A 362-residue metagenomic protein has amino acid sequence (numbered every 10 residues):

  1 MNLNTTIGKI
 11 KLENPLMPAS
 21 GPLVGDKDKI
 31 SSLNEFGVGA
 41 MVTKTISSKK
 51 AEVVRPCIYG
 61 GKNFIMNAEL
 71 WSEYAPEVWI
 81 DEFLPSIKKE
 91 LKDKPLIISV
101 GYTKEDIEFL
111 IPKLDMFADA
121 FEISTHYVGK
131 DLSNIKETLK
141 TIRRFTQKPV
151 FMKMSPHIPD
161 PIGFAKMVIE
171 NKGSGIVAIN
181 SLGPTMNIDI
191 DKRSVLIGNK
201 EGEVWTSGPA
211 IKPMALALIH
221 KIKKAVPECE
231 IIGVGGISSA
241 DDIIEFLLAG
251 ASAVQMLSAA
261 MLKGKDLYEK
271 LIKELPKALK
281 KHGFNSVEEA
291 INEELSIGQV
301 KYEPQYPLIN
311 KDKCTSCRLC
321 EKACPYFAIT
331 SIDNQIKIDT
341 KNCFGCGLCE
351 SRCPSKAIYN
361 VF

Functional and structural regions predicted by a protein language model:
N2-T6, K27-E90: Glycine-rich, positively charged N-terminal anion/phosphate-binding segment
G21-L23, S99-K104, M154-D160, C229-D241: Glycine-rich beta-to-alpha transition loops that act as phosphate-gripper elements at the mouths of alpha/beta enzyme
D28-S32, I107-D115, I158-N171, H220-V226 (+1 more regions): Catalytic cores of alpha/beta
T43-K49, E122-V128, V177-T185, G236-I237 (+1 more regions): Glycine-rich phosphate-binding active-site loops on the catalytic face of alpha/beta enzymes
E52-M66, N187-E203, L247, A259-F284: C-terminal helical cap(s) of enzyme catalytic domains, especially alpha/beta-barrels
K62-S133: Active-site beta->alpha loop and helix N-cap motifs at the rims of alpha/beta catalytic domains
I65-N67, I123-N134, F164-E228, K263: Glycine/Thr-rich beta-alpha phosphate-binding loop at enzyme active sites
F246, L319-K337, L348-F362: Iron-sulfur cluster-binding cysteine motifs and their immediate structural context in ferredoxin-like electron-transfer
